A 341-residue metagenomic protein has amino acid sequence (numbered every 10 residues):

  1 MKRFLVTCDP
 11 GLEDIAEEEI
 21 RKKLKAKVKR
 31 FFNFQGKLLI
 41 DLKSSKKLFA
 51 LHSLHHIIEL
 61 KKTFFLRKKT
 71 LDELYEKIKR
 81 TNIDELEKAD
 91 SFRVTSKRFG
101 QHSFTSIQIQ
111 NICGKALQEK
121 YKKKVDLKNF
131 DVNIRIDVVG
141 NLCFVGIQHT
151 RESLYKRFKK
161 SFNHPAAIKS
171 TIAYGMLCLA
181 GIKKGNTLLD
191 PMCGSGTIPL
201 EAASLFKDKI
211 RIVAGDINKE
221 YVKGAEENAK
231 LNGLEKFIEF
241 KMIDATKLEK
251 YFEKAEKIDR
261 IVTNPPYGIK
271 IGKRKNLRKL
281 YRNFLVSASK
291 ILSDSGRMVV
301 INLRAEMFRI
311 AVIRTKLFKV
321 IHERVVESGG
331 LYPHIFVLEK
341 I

Functional and structural regions predicted by a protein language model:
M1-L24, V28-K47, R80, F99-G100 (+5 more regions): Class I S-adenosyl-L-methionine-dependent methyltransferase catalytic core
K37-K88: Conserved AdoMet
K88-S91, G185: Phosphate-coordination loops involved in phosphoryl transfer and adenosine-cofactor binding
